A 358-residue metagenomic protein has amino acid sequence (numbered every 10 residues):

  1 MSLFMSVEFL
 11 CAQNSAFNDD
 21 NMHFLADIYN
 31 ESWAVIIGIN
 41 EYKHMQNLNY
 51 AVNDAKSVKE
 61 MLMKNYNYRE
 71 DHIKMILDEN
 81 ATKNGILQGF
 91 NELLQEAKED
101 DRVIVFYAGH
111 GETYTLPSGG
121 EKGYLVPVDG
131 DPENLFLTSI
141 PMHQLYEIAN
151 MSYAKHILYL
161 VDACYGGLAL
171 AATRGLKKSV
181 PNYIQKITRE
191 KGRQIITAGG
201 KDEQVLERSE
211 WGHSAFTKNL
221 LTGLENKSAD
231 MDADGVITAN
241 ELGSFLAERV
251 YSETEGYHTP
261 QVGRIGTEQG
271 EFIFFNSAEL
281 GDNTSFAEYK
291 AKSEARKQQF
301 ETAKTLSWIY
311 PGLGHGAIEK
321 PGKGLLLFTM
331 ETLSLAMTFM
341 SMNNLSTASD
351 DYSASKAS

Functional and structural regions predicted by a protein language model:
M1-E8: Bacterial N-terminal signal peptides
Q13-D27, A34, A229-K292: Caspase-like cysteine protease fold
D20-M22, E31, K83-A108, E112-A172: Caspase-like (clan CD) cysteine peptidase catalytic core
W33-M45, E70-H72, V128: Acidic/histidine-rich, surface-exposed loop or edge segments in extracytoplasmic proteins
G38, L62, L77, A154-Y257: Active-site-proximal C-terminal subdomain of hydrolase catalytic domains
Y42-K56, E60, E207-W211: Glycine- and acidic-residue-enriched helix-capping/strand-helix junction motifs
S57-H72: Signal peptide-proximal N-terminal region of secreted/periplasmic/extracellular or secretory-lumen proteins
F286-S358: Short, flexible helix-coil boundary/hinge motifs
